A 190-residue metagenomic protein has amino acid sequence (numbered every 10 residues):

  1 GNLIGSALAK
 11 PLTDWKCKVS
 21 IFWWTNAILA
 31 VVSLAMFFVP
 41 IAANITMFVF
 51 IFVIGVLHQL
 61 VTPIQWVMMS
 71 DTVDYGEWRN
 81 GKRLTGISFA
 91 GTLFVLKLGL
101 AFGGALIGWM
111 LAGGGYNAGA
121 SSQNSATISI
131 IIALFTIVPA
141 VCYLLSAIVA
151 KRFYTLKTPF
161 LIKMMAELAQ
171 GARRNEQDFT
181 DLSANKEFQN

Functional and structural regions predicted by a protein language model:
G1-N190: Membrane-embedded alpha-helical bundles of multi-pass transporters/translocases, especially carrier/permease families
